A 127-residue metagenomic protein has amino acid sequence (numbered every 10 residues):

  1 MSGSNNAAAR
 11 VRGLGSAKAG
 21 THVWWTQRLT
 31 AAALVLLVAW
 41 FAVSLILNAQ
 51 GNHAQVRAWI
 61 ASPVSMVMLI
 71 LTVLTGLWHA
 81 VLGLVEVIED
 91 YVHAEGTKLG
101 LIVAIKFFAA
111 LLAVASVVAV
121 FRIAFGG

Functional and structural regions predicted by a protein language model:
M1-G127: Membrane-embedded alpha-helical bundles that constitute the cytochrome b-like, heme-associated redox core of multi-pass
